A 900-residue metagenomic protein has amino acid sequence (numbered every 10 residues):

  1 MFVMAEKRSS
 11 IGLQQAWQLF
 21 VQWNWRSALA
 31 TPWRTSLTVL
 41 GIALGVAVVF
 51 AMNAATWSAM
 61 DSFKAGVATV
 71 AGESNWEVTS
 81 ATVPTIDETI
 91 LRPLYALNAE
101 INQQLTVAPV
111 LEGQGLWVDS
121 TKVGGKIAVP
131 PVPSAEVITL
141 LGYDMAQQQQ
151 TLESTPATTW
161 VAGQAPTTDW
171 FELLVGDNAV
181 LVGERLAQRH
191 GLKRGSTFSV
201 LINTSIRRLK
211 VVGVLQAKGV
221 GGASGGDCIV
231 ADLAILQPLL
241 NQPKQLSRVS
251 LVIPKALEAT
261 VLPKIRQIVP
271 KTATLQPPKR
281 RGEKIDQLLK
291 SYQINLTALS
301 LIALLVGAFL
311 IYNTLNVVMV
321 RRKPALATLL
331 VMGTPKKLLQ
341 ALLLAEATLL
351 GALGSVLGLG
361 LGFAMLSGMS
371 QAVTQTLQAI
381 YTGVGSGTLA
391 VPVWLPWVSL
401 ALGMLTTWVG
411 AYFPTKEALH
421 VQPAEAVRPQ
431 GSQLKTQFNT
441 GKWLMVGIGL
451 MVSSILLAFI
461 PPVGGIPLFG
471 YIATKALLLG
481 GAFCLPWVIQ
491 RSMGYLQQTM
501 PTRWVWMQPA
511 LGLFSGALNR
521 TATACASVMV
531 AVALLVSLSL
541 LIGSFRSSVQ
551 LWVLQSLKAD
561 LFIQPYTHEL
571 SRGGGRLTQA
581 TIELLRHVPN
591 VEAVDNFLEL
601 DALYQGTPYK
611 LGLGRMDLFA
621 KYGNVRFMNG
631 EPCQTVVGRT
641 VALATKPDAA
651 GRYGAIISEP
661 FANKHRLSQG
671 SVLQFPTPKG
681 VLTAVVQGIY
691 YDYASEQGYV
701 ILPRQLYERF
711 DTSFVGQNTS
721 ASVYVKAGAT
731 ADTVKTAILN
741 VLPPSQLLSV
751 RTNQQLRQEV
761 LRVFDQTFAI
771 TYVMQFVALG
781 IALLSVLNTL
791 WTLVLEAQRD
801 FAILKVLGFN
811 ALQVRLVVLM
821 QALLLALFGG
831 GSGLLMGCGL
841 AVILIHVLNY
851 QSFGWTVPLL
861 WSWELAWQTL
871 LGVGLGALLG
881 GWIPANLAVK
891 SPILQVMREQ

Functional and structural regions predicted by a protein language model:
M1-Q900: Alpha-helical transmembrane segments of bacterial inner-membrane membrane proteins
